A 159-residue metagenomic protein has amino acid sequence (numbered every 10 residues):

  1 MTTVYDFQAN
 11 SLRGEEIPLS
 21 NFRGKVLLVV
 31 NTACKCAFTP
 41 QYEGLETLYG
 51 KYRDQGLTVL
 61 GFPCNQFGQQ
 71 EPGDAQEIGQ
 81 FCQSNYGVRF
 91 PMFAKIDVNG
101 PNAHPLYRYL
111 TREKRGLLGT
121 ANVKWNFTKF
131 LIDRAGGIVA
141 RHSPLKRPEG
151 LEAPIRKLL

Functional and structural regions predicted by a protein language model:
M1-L159: Chalcogenol-based redox active-site neighborhoods
